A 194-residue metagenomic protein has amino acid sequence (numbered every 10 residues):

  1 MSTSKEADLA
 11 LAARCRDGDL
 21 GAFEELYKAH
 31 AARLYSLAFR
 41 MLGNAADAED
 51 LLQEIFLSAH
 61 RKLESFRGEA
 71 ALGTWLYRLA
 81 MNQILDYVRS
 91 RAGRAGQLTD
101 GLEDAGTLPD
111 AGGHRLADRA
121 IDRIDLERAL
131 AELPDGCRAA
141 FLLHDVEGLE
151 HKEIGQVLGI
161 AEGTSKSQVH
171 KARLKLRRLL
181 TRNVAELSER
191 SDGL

Functional and structural regions predicted by a protein language model:
S2, R14-E25, Y35-E54, E162 (+2 more regions): Short, charged helix-capping/linker segments at alpha-helix termini
S2-S4, R14, G96-E103, E127-R128 (+3 more regions): C-terminal edge and immediately downstream basic/flexible tail or linker adjoining helix-turn-helix-like DNA-binding
S4-K5, D86, R94-R119, E150 (+1 more regions): Internal acidic/polar
R16-D17, R40-G43, E54-A71, S90-A92: Sigma70-family region 2
S36, D50-L57, A70-N82: Structural recognition of an alpha-helix C-terminal capping motif at a helix-to-coil junction
A46, R128-A139, L143-T164: Helix-turn-helix DNA-binding module
E64-G68, R78-T99, A111, R119 (+2 more regions): Arg/Lys-rich amphipathic alpha helix in sigma70-family domain 2
T74, M81, L85, C137 (+2 more regions): DNA-recognition helix of helix-turn-helix
